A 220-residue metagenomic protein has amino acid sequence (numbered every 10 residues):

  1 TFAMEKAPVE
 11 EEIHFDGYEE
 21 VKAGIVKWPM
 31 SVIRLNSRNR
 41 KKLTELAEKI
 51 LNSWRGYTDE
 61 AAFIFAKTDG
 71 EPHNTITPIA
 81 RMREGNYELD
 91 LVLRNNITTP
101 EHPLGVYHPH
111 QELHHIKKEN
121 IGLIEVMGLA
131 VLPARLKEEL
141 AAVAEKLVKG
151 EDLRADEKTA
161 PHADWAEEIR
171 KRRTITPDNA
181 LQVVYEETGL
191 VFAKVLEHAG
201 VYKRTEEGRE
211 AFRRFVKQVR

Functional and structural regions predicted by a protein language model:
T1-E48: Catalytic or ion-translocation cores adjacent to nucleophile or general acid/base/metal-coordination motifs in diverse
E5-A7, A62-F65, I97-E101: N-terminal start-of-chain detector that recognizes signal peptides and the immediate post-cleavage beginning
V9-E11, K41-L43, E71-H73, T98-E101 (+1 more regions): Flexible loop/turn segments at secondary-structure boundaries
F15-D16, A47, I64, T68 (+3 more regions): General "foldedness" signal
F15-G17, W28-P29, H73, H108 (+1 more regions): Generic, low-specificity signal for short hydrophobic/alpha-helical stretches with a mild N-terminal bias, encompassing
R34, R38-A80: Active-site/ligand-binding surface loops and adjacent short beta/alpha elements that line catalytic pockets across
T75-P78, E84-R220: Sequence termini and other peripheral, non-core segments
